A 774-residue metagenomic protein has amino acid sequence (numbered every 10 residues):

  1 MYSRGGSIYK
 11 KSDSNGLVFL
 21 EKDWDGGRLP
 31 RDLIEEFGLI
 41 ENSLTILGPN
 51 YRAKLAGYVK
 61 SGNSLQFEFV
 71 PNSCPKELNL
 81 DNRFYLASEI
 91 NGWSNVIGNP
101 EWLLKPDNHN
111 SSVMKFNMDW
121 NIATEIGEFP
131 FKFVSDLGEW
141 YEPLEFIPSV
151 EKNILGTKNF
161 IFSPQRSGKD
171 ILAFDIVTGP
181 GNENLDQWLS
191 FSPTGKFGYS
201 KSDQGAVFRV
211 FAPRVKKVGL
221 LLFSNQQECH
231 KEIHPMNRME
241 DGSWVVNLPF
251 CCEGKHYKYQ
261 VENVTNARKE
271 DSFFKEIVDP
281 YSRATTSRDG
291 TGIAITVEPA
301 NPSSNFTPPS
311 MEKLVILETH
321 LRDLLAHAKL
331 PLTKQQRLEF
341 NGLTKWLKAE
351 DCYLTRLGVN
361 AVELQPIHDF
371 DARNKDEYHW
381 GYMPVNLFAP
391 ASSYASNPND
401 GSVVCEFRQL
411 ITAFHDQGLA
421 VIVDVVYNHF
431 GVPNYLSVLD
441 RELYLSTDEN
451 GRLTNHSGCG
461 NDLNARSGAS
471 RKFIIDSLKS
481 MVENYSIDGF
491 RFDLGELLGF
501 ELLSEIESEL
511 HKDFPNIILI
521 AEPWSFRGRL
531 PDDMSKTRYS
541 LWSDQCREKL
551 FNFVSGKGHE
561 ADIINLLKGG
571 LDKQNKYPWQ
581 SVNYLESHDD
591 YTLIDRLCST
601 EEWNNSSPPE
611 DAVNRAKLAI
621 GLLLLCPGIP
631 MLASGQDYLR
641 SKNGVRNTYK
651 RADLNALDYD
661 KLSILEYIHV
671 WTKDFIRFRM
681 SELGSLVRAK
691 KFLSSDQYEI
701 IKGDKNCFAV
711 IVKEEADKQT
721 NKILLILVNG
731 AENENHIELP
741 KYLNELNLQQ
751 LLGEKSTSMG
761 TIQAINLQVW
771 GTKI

Functional and structural regions predicted by a protein language model:
M1-S14, L20-K22, G27-I34, T45-I46 (+6 more regions): Aromatic-rich carbohydrate-binding modules that target alpha-glucans
E35-N50, P164-G195: A general sequence property marking short-to-moderate contiguous segments in secreted/outer-membrane adhesion
P193-G195, G628-G644, N655-L724: Glycan-recognition and catalytic regions of carbohydrate-active enzymes
S202-K216, Q697-P740: Carbohydrate-binding surface patches
V210, Y259, T319, L364 (+9 more regions): Conserved, mostly hydrophobic/aromatic
A212, E253-Y257, S758-I774: C-terminal beta-strand-rich structural cap/linker in extracellular carbohydrate-active enzymes
S282-I293, E507-G644, T648, L683 (+3 more regions): Conserved alpha/beta catalytic core and glycan-binding cleft of carbohydrate-active enzymes
H320-Y485, G495-L498, L503-F514, I518 (+1 more regions): Substrate-binding/active-site clefts of carbohydrate-active enzymes
